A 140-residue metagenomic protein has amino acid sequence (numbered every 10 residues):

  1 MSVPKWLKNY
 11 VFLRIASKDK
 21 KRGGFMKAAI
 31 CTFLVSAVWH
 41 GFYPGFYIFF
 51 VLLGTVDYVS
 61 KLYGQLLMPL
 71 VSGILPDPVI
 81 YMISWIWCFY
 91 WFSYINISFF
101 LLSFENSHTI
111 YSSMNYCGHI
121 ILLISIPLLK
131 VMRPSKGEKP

Functional and structural regions predicted by a protein language model:
M1-P140: Non-catalytic, membrane-anchoring transmembrane segments at the edges
